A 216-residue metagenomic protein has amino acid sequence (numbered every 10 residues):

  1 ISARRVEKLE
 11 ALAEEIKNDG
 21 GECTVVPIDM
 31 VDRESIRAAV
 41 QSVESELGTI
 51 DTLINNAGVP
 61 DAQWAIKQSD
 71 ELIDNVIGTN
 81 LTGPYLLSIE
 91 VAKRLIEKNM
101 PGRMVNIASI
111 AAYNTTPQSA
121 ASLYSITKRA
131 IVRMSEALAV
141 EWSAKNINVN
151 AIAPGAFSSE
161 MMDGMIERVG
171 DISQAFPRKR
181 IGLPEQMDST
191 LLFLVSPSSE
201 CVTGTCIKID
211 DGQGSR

Functional and structural regions predicted by a protein language model:
V6-E7, P27-A38, D70, E185-Q186: The beta1-alpha1 cofactor-binding region of Rossmann-like NAD(H)/NADP(H)-dependent oxidoreductases
W64-A65, S69-I77, A120, I172: Substrate-binding pocket helix/loop in short-chain dehydrogenase/reductase
S88, T127, S135: Active-site helix of classical SDR
K93, V140-A144, E200: Alpha-helical segment proximal to the catalytic Tyr-Lys
S109: Residue(s) in the substrate-gating loop at a strand-loop-helix junction that position the organic substrate next
F176-M187: A conserved structural motif in NAD(P)-dependent oxidoreductases
L192, T203-R216: Short C-terminal tail/terminal secondary-structure segment of NAD(P)H-dependent dehydrogenase/reductase domains
